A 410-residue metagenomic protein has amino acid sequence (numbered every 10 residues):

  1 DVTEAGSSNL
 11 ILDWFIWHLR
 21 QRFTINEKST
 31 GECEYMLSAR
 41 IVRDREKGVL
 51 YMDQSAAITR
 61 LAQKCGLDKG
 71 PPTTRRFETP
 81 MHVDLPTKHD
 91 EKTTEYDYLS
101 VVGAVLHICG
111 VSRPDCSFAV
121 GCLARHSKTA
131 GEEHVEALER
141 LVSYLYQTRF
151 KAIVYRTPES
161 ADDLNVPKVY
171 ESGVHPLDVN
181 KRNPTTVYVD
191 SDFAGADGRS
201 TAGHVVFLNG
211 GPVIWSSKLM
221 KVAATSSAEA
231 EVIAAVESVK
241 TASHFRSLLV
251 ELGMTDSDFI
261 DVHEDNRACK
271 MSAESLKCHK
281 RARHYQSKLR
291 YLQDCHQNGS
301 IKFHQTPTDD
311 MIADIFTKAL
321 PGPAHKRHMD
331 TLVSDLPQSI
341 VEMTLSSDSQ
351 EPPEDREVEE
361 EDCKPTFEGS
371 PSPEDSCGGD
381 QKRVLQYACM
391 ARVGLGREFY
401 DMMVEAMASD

Functional and structural regions predicted by a protein language model:
D1, L19, S38, I58 (+11 more regions): Mobile genetic element proteins and their domesticated derivatives, centered on retroelements and DNA transposons
D1-F23, V42-D53, R125-E132, A268-R281: Catalytic palm subdomain of template-directed nucleic-acid polymerases, centered on the conserved carboxylate motif
D1-H18, K64, T93-F118, D190-G203 (+1 more regions): Conserved pre-motif C helix in the palm subdomain of viral-like polymerases
G6, I11-D13, R22-S29, C33 (+4 more regions): Active-site palm subdomain of RNA-directed nucleic acid polymerases
T30-P158, P307, T317: C-terminal reverse transcriptase regions that engage the nucleic-acid substrate
H126, N183-P184, K218-D410: RNase H-like nuclease module associated with reverse transcription
S143-V189, D256: Structured nucleic-acid-interacting core domains from mobile-element enzymes and related host factors, especially RNase
D178-N180, P184-A228: RNase H-like nuclease fold core
